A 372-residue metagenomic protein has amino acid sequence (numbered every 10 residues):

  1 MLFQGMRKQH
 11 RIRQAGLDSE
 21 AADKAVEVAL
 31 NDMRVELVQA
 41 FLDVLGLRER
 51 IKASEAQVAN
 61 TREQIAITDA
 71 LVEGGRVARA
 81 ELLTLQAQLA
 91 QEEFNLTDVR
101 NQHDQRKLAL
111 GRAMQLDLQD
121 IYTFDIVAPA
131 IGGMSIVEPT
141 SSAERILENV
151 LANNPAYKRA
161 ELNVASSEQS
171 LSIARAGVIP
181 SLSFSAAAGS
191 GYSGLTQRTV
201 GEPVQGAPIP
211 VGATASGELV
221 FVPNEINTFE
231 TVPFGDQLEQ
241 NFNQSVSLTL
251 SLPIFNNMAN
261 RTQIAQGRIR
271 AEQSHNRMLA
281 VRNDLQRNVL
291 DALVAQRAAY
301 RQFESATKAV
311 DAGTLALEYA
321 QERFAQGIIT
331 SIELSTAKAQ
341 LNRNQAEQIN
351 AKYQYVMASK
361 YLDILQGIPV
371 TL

Functional and structural regions predicted by a protein language model:
M1, A128-E138, S172, S185-L252 (+1 more regions): Small/polar, glycine/serine/threonine/aspartate-rich low-complexity segments that form flexible
M1, G16, V127-E168, P253-I254 (+3 more regions): Bacterial Sec-pathway N-terminal export signals of envelope proteins
M1, L47, Q88, G177 (+3 more regions): Outer-membrane beta-barrel pore domains and translocons
F3-L30, T84, K158-R159, R175-I179 (+1 more regions): Sec/SRP-type N-terminal targeting helices
D32-N149, A295, A299, L341 (+1 more regions): Periplasmic alpha-helical coiled-coil/stalk elements that build and connect Gram-negative outer-membrane
R79, S193-Q197, N257-R261: Outer-membrane beta-barrel proteins
Q91-L116, A299, K308-G367: Short segments within alpha-helical structural elements
A160, L182-A186: Membrane-embedded beta-strand positions of outer-membrane beta-barrel proteins
